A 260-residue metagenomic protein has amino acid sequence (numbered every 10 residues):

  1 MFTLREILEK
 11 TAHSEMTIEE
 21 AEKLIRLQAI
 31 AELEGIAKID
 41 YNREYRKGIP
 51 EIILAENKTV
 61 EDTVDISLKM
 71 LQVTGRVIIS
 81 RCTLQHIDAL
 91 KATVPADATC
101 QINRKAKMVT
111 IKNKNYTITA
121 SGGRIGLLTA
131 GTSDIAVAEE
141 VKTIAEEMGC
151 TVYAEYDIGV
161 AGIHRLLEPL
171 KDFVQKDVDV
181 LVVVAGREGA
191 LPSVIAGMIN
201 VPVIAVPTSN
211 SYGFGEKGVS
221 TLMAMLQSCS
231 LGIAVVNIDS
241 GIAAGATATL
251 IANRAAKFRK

Functional and structural regions predicted by a protein language model:
M1-T83, I87-T93: Long amphipathic alpha-helical segments
E61-T63, D134-E139, I163-L166, A185-I195 (+2 more regions): Short glycine/serine/threonine-rich phosphate/pyrophosphate-binding segments that cradle anionic phosphate groups
T99-N103, I195-V219: Short, acidic/small-residue loops that bind anionic groups at enzyme active sites
M108-T110, K114, Y153-V174, V219-S220 (+1 more regions): Glycine-rich oxoanion-binding loops at beta->alpha junctions
A120-E168: Glycine-rich phosphate/diphosphate-binding loop of Rossmann-like nucleotide-binding domains
T129-S133, K171-F173, V180, N210 (+1 more regions): C-terminal binding/interaction regions
P169-T208: Glycine-rich phosphate-binding loop
